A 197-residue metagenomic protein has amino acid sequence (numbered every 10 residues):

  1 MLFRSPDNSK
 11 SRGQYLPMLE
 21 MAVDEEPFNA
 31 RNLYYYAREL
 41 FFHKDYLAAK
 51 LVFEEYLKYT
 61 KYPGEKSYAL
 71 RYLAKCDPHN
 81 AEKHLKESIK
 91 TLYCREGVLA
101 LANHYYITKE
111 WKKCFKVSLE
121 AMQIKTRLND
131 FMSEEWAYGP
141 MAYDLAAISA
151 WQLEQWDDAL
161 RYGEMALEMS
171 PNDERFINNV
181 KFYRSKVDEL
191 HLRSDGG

Functional and structural regions predicted by a protein language model:
P27, K61, L92-Y93, T126 (+1 more regions): Short coil turns that delineate tetratricopeptide repeat
N29, L33, K66, C94 (+1 more regions): Residues that mark the junctions of alpha-helical repeat units in TPR/alpha-solenoid scaffolds
Y36, Y72-L73, L101, A146 (+1 more regions): Structural register within alpha-helical repeat arrays
L40, L70-L73, D77, Y105 (+2 more regions): Residue at a conserved register position within TPR or TPR-like alpha-solenoid repeats
